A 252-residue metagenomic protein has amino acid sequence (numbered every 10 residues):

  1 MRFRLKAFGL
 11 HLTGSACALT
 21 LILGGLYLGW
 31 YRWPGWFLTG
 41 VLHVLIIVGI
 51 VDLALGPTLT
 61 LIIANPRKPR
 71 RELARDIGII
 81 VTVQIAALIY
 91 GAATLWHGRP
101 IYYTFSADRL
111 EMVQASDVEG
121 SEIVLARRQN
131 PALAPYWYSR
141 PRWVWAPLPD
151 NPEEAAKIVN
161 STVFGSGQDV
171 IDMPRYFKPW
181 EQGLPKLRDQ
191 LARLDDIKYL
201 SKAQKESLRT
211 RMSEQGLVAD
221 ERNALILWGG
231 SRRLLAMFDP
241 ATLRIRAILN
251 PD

Functional and structural regions predicted by a protein language model:
R2-A7, G35-V44, K68-E72: Juxtamembrane/transmembrane-helix boundary motifs in multi-pass membrane proteins
R4-C17: Alpha-helical transmembrane segments of integral membrane proteins, especially early/N-terminal helices
C17-A64: Membrane-embedded alpha-helical segments of integral membrane proteins
I50-T58, E111-Y136: Short extracytoplasmic
T58-K68, I79-A107, M112-Q114: Transmembrane alpha-helices and immediately adjacent membrane-cytoplasm interface residues in multi-pass integral
E72, Y103, D117-G120: Solvent-exposed, non-transmembrane interaction/regulatory regions
L73-I77: N-terminal secretory targeting and juxtamembrane "stalk" segments of secreted and cell-surface proteins
S121-D252: Extracytosolic and intramembrane catalytic regions of membrane-associated proteins in envelope/secretory systems
